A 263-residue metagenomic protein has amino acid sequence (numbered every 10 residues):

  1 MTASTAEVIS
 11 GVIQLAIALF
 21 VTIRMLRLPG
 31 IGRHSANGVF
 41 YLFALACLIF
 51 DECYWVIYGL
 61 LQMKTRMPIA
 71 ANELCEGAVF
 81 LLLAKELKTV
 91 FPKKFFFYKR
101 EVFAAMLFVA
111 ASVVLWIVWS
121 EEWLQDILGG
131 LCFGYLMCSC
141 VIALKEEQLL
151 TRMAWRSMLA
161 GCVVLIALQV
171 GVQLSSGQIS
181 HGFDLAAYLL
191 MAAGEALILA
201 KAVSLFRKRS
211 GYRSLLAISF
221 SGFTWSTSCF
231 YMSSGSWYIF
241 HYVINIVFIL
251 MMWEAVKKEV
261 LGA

Functional and structural regions predicted by a protein language model:
M1, G59-M67, G177-I179: Membrane-interface interhelical loops and short amphipathic "cap" helices that link adjacent transmembrane segments
T2-T5, R24-R33: Short, hydrophobic transmembrane alpha-helix segments
A6-I17, M67-L81, L124-M137, H181-E195 (+1 more regions): Alpha-helical transmembrane segments of polytopic membrane proteins
S10-R24, A36-L61, N72-L82, E101-I117 (+4 more regions): Hydrophobic alpha-helical transmembrane segments of multi-pass membrane proteins
L19-P29, L74-W123, G130-W155, E195-F206 (+1 more regions): Internal transmembrane alpha-helix with an interfacial aromatic "cap," most often the third helix
F20-I23, V141-I142, C162-A263: C-terminal transmembrane-bundle signature of multipass membrane proteins, characterized by strong activation on
S35-V39, M67, L150-R152: Residue-level recognition of alpha-helical structural elements
C53-M63, L87-F95: Transmembrane alpha-helix boundary signature
